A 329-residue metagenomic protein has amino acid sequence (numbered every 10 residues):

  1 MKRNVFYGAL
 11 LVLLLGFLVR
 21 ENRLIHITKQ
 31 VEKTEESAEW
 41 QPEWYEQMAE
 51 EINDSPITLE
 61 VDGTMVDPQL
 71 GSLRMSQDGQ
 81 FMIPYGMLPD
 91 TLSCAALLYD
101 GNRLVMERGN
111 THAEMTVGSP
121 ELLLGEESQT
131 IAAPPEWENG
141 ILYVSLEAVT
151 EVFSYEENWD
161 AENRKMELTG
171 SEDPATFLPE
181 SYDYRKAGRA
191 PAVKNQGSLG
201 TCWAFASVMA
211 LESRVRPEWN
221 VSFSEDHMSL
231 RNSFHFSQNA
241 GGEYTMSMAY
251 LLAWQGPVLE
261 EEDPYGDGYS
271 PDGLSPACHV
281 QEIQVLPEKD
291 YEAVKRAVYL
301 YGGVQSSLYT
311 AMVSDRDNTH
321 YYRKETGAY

Functional and structural regions predicted by a protein language model:
M1-L11, E21: N-terminal Sec-pathway targeting helices
M1-R3, T28, E32, R185 (+1 more regions): Generic cytosolic/nucleocytoplasmic N-terminal low-complexity/intrinsically disordered segments
K2-V5, E60, S181, E261: Intrinsically disordered, low-complexity peptide-like regions
F6, L13-L15, H26: N-terminal intrinsically disordered, low-complexity tails enriched in polar/charged
L14-N22, R214: Hydrophobic membrane-targeting alpha-helices
R20-E180: Primary recognition of N-terminal secretory signal peptides and signal-anchoring hydrophobic helices
E172-Y329: Catalytic-core signature of thiol
